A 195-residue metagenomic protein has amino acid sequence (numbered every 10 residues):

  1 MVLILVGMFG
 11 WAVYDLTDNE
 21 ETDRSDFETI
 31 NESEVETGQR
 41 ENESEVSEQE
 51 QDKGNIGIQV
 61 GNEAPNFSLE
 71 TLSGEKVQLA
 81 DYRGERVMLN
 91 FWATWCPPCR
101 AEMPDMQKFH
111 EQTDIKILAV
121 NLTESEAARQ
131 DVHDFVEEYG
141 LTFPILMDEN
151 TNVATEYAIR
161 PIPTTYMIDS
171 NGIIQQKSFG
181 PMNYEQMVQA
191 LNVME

Functional and structural regions predicted by a protein language model:
M1-E63: N-terminal targeting signals for export/organelle localization
I56-G61, N66-V87: A short beta-strand-turn-helix
R83, V87-K108: Conserved redox-active cysteine motifs that mediate thiol-disulfide chemistry, especially di-cysteine Cys-X(1-2)-Cys
G84-R86, T113-K116, T142-F143: Loop/turn elements at helix/coil->beta-strand transitions in domains of secreted/extracellular proteins
M88-N90, A119-N121, M167: Hydrophobic beta-strand core positions in alpha/beta domains
R100-Y139, E149-E156: Structural microenvironment flanking redox-active thiols in thiol-disulfide oxidoreductases
D134-T142, M147-E195: Thiol/disulfide oxidoreductase modules built on the thioredoxin-like
